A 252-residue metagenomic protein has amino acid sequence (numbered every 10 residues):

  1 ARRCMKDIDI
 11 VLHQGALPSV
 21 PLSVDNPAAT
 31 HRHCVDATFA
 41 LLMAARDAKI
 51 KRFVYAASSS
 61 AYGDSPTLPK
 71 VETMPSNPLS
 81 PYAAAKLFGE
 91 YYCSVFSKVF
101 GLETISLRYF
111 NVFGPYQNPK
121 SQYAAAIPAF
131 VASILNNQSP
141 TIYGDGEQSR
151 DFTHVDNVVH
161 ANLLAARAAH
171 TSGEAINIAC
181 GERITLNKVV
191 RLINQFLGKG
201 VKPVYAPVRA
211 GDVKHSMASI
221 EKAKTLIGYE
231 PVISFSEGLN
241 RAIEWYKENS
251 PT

Functional and structural regions predicted by a protein language model:
A1-V112, N249: N-terminal Rossmann-like NAD(P)+-binding domain of SDR-like oxidoreductases, especially those catalyzing
R2, V131, V155-L163, S236-N240: Short, amphipathic alpha-helical "lid/cap" segments that border enzyme active or binding sites
G15-A16, A45, A56, G89 (+5 more regions): Small-residue (primarily alanine) positions within well-ordered alpha-helices, especially packing/interaction faces
L87, V112-P128, N136-S139, Y143 (+6 more regions): Glycine/proline-rich active-site loop of Rossmann-fold NAD(P)-dependent oxidoreductases
F88, Y92, F96, A126 (+3 more regions): Hydrophobic alpha-helix immediately C-terminal to the catalytic Tyr-X-X-X-Lys motif of short-chain
V155, A175, N187, A206-E230 (+2 more regions): Conserved C-terminal active-site "lid" loop/helix of NAD(P)H-dependent oxidoreductases that clamps the redox cofactor
N162-A166, V190-I193, L239-Y246: Hydrophobic "lid"/C-terminal helical patch of Rossmann-like NAD(P)-dependent dehydrogenase/epimerase domains
